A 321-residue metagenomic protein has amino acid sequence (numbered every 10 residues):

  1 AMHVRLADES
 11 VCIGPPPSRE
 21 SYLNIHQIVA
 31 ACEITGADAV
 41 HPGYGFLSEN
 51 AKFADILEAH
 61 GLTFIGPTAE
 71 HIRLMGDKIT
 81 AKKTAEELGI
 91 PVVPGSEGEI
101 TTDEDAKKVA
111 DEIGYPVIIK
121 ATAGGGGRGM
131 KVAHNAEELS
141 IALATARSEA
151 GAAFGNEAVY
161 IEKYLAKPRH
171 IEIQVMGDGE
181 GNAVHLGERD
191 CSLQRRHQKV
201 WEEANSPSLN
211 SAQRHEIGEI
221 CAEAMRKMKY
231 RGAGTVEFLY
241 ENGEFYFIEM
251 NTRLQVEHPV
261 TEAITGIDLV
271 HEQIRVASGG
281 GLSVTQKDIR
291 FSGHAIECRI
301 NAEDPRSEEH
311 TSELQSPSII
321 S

Functional and structural regions predicted by a protein language model:
A1-V236, Y240-H258: N-terminal beta-alpha lobe that positions the nucleotide/phosphoryl donor in ATP/NTP-coupled carboxylate activation
Y44, G89, A277, A302 (+1 more regions): Generic short alpha-helical hydrophobic face used as a protein-protein interaction/packing hotspot
D178-E180, R253, G279, N301-P305: Generic structural motif
Q255-D268: ATP-dependent carboxylate-activation loops
V276-L282: Adenylate-forming
S283-S312, S316: Glycine-rich active-site loop/lid that clamps phosphate-bearing ligands
I319-I320: Short hydrophobic transmembrane-like helices used for membrane targeting/insertion
